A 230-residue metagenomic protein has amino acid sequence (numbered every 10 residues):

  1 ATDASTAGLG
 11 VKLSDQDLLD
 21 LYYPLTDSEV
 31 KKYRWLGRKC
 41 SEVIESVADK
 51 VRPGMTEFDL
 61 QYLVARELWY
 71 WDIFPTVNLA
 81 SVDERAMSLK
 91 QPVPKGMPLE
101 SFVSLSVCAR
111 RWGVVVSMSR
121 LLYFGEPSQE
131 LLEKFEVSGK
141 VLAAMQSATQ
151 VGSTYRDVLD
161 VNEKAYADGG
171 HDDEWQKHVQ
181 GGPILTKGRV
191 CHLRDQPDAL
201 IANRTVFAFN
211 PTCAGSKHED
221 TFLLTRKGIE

Functional and structural regions predicted by a protein language model:
A1-E230: Active-site neighborhoods and metal-handling regions in enzymes and metal-associated proteins
